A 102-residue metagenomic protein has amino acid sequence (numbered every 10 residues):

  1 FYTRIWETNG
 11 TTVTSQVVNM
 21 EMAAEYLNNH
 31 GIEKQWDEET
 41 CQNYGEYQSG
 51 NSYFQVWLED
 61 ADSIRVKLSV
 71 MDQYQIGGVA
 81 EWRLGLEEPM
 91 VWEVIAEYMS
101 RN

Functional and structural regions predicted by a protein language model:
F1-V70, M99-R101: Glycan-binding loop/region signatures in secreted carbohydrate-active enzymes
M71, V79: Conserved, mostly hydrophobic/aromatic
W82: Conserved residues at the C-terminal ends of beta-strands
E88-N102: Short acidic, glycine/proline-enriched helix-loop-strand junctions
